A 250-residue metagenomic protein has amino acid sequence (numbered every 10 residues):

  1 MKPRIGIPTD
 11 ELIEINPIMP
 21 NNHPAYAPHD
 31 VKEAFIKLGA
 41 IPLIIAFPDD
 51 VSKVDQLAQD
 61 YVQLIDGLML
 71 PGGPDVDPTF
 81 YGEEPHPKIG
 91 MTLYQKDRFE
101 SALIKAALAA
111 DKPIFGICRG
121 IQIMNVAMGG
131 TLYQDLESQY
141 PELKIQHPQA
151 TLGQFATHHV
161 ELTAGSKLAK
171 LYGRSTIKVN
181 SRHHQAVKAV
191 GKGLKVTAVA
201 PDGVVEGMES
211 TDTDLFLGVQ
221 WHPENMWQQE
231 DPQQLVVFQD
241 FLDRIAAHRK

Functional and structural regions predicted by a protein language model:
M1-F115, V126, E137-L171, T176-K178 (+4 more regions): N-terminal beta1-alpha1 cap of cysteine-dependent amidohydrolase-like domains
C118: Conserved G/P- and acidic residue-centered "switch" motifs that form tight phosphate/ATP-binding loops in soluble
I121: The feature captures the ABC ATPase H-loop/switch
G129-Y133: Post-Walker A helix-loop "phosphate-sensing" segment adjacent to the P-loop in P-loop NTPases
L217-Q220: Active-site-proximal beta-strand elements of phosphoester/diester hydrolases
